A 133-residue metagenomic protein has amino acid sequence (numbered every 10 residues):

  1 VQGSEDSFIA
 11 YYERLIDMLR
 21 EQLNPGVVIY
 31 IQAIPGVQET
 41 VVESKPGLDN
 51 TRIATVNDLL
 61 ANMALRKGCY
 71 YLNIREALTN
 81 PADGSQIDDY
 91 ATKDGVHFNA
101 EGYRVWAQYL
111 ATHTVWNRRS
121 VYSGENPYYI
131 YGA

Functional and structural regions predicted by a protein language model:
V1-I9, I34-V41: Oxyanion-hole/transition-state-stabilizing segment in secreted/luminal serine hydrolases and related acyltransferases
E5-L15, N50-V56: Charged helix-capping and loop-helix junction motifs
L15-L19, A64: Hydrophobic positions in alpha-helices of CheY-like receiver
L23-V28: A short helix->loop->beta-strand "cap" motif at the edges of active sites that frequently abuts
G36-G132: Catalytic His-Asp segment of secreted/periplasmic serine-dependent ester chemistry enzymes
